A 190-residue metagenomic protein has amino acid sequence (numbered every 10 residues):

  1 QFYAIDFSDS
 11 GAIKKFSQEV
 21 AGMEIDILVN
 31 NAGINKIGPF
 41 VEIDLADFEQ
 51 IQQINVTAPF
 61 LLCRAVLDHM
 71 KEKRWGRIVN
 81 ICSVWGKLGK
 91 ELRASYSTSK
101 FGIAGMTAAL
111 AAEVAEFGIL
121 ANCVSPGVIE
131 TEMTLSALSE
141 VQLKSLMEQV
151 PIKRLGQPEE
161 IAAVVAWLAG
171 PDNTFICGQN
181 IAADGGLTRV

Functional and structural regions predicted by a protein language model:
P39-F40, D47-E49, L146: Substrate-binding pocket helix/loop in short-chain dehydrogenase/reductase
I43, G89-S97, A109: Active-site loop-to-helix junction immediately N-terminal to the catalytic Tyr of the SDR YXXXK motif in Rossmann-fold
C63, S99, T107: Active-site helix of classical SDR
S83: Residue(s) in the substrate-gating loop at a strand-loop-helix junction that position the organic substrate next
L88, A166, C177-V190: Short C-terminal tail/terminal secondary-structure segment of NAD(P)H-dependent dehydrogenase/reductase domains
A115, L120, I176-G178: Short, small/polar-rich loop/turn modules that mediate ligand/substrate recognition or access, typified
V150-I161: A conserved structural motif in NAD(P)-dependent oxidoreductases
